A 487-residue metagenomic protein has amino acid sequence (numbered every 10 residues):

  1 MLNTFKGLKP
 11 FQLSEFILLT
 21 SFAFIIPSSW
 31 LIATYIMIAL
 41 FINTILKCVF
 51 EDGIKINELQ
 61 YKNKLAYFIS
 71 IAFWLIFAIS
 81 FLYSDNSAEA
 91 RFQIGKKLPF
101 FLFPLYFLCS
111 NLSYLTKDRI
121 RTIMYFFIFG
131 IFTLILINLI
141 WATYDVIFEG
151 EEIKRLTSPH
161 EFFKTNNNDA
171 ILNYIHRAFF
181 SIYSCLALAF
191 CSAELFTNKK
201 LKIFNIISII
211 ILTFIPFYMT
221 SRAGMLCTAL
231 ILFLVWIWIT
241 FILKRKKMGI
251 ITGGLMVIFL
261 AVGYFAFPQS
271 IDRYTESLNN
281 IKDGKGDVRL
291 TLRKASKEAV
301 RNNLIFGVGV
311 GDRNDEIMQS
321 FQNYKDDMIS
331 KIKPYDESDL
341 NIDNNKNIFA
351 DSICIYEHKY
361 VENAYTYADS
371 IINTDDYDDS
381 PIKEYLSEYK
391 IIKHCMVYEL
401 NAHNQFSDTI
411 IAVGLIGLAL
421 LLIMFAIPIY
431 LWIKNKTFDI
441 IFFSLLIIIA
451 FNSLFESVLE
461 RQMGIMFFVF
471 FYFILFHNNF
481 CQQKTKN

Functional and structural regions predicted by a protein language model:
M1-E89, N111-R121, Y125, T197-I203 (+5 more regions): Transmembrane signal-anchor hairpin modules in multi-pass inner-membrane enzymes, especially those that act on
S14-F22, L400, N404, W432-F455 (+1 more regions): Loop-to-helix entry and N-terminal half of a specific, functionally important transmembrane alpha helix in multi-pass
A39-I45, L232, L421-M424, F442-N452 (+1 more regions): Transmembrane alpha-helices of multi-pass inner-membrane enzymes
Y67-F73, S87-N111, T122-F126, I131 (+3 more regions): Aromatic-anchored transmembrane helix interface
R121-S158, L172-I242, I258-A266, I427 (+2 more regions): Alpha-helical transmembrane segments of multi-pass inner-membrane proteins
F129, A412-I447: Hydrophobic transmembrane alpha-helices and their immediate junctions
T133-I182, I210, F214-F217, I332 (+4 more regions): Membrane-interfacial helix-loop-helix modules of multi-pass inner-membrane proteins that assemble, modify, or transport
I239-K285, K294-N302, V310, D315 (+4 more regions): A membrane-periplasm/extracellular boundary helix in multi-pass inner-membrane enzymes that assemble envelope glycans
